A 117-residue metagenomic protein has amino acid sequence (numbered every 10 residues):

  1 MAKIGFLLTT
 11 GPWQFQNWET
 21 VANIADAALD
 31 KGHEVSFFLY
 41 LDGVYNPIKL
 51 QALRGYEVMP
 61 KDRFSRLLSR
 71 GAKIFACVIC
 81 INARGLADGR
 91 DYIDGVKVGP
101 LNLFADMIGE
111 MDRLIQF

Functional and structural regions predicted by a protein language model:
K3, D30-S36, K73: Residues at the starts of beta-strands that form the adenosine-phosphate
I4-E19, P47-A52: Short, glycine-rich nucleotide/cofactor-binding loops
W18-K31, F37: Histidine-anchored nucleotide/phosphate-binding helix
A25, V35-L41, I74-C80: Short internal beta-strands
V44-P47, N82-R84: Short, active-site-adjacent cap segments at secondary-structure transitions
L50-G55, D91-D94: Short glycine-enriched, charge-decorated loop/helix-capping segments at active-site entrances that position
L53-I81: A glycine-rich helix N-cap at a beta->alpha junction
R84-E110, L114-Q116: C-terminal structural segments of small proteins and small subunits
